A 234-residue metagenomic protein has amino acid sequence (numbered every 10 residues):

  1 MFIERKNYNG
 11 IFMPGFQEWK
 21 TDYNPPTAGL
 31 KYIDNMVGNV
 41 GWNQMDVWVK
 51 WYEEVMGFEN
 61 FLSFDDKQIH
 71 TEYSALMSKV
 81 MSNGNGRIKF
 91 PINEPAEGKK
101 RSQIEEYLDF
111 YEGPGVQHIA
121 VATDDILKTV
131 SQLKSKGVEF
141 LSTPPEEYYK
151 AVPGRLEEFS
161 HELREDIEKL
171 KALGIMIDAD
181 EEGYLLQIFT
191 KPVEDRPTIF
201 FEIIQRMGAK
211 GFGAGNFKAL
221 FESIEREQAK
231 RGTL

Functional and structural regions predicted by a protein language model:
M1-F61, E72-L234: Glyoxalase I/VOC metalloenzyme domain signal
D65-H70: Short, solvent-exposed loop/turn elements at beta->coil junctions and helix N-caps that rim active or binding pockets
